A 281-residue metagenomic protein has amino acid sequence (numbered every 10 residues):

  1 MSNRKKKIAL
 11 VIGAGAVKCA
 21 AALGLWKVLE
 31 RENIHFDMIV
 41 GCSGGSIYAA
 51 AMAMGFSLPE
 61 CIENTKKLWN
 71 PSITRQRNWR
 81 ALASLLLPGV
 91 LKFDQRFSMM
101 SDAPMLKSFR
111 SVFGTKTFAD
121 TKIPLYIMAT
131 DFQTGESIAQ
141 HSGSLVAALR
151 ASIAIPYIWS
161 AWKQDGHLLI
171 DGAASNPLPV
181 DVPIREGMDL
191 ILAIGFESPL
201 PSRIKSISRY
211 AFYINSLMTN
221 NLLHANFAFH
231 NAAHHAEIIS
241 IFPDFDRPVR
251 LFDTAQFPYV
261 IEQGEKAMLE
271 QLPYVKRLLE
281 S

Functional and structural regions predicted by a protein language model:
M1-C42, A50-S281: Patatin-like phospholipase
